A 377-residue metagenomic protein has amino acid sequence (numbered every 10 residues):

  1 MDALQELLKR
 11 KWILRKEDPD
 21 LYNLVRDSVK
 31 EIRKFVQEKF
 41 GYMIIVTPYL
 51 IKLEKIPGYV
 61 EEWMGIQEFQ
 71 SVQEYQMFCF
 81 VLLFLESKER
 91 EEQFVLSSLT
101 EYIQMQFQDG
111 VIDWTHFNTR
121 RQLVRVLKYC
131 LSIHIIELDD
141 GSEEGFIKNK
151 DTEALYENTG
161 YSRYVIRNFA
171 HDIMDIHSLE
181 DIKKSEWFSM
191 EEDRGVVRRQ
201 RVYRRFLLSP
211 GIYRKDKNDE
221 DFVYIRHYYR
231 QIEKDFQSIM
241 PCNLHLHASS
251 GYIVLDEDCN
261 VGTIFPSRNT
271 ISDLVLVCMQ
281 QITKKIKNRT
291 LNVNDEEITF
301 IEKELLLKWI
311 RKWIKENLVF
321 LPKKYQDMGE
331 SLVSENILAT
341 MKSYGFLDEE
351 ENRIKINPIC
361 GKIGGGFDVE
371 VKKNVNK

Functional and structural regions predicted by a protein language model:
M1-Q67, G145-P266: Eukaryotic partner-binding/assembly regions in large regulatory complexes
L4-L21, R90-I112, Y203-D219, N292-Y325: Short acidic, hydrophobic short linear motifs in intrinsically disordered regions
K9-R10, V72-Q93, S272-F300: Positively charged, polyanion-binding regions of nucleic-acid-associated proteins
D27-F35, D113-S132, Q326-T340: Short amphipathic alpha-helical interaction segments
F40-Y42, L127-S142, Q237-H245, L338-N352: A short, conserved structural fragment
L83-Y156: Internal, well-ordered domain-core segments that constitute the primary functional module of diverse proteins
S142-E180, I337-K377: C-terminal engagement modules used by replication, chromatin/transcription, nuclear envelope/ESCRT, and ubiquitin
R289-K362: C-terminal structured domain segments
